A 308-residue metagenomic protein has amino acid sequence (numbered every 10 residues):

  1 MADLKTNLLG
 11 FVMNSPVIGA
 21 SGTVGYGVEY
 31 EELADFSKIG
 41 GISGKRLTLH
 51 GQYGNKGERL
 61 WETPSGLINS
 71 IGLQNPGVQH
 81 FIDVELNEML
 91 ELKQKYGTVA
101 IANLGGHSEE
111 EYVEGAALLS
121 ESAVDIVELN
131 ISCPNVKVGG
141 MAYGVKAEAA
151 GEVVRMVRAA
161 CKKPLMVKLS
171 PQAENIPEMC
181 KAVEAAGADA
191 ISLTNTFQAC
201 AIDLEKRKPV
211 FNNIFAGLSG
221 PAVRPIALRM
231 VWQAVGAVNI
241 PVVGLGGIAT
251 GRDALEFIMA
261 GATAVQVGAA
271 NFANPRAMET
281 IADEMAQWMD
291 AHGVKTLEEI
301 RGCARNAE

Functional and structural regions predicted by a protein language model:
M1-A100, G105-G106: N-terminal capping/small domains of soluble enzymes
L4, V17-A20, G40-G44, A100-L104 (+6 more regions): Hydrophobic faces of well-ordered beta-strands that scaffold small-molecule active sites in alpha/beta enzyme cores
N7, F11, I82-K95, S120 (+5 more regions): Surface-exposed amphipathic alpha-helices with a cationic face
E32, H107-V243, G251-E256, A260-V267: Alpha/beta enzyme core
T48-Q52, P134-V136, Q198-A201, F272-N274: Short gly/pro/ser/thr-enriched loop/turn and capping motifs at secondary-structure boundaries
G54-P64, I202-A216, I258, A270-K295: C-terminal helical cap(s) of enzyme catalytic domains, especially alpha/beta-barrels
R224, D283-E308: Extended, intrinsically disordered, low-complexity segments
I248-R252, N274, N306: Small/polar glycine-rich anion-binding or flexible loop at a beta-alpha turn
